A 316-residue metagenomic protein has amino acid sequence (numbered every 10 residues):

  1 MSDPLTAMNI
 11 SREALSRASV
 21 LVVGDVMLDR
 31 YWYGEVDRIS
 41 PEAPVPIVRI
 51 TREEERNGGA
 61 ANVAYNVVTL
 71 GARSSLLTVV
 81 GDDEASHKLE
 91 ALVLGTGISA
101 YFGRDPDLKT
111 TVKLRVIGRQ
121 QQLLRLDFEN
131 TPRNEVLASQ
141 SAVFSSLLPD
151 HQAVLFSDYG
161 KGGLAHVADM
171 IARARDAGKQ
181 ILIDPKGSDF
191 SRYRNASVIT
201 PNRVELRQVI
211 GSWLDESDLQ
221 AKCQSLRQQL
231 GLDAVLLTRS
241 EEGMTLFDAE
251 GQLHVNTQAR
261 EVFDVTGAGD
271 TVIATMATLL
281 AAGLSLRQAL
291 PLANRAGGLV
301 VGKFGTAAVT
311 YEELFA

Functional and structural regions predicted by a protein language model:
S2-T6, A138, K179-P185: Short gly/ser/thr-rich secondary-structure transition/capping motifs
S11, S19-V20, L28-A153, A308-A316: Conserved N-terminal subdomain of the carbohydrate kinase-like
L15, L148-P149, Y193-R194: A short, aliphatic-rich alpha-helical micro-motif
V26, Y159, T271: Active-site metal-binding loops of divalent metal-dependent hydrolases
V67, L76, L114, V154-S157 (+5 more regions): Buried hydrophobic positions in well-ordered alpha/beta secondary-structure cores of metabolic enzymes
A153, K161-L253: Conserved phosphate/ATP/ADP-binding segment of small-molecule kinases
D233-A234, Q258-F315: Conserved post-catalytic alpha-helical subdomain immediately downstream of the catalytic base and nucleotide-binding
